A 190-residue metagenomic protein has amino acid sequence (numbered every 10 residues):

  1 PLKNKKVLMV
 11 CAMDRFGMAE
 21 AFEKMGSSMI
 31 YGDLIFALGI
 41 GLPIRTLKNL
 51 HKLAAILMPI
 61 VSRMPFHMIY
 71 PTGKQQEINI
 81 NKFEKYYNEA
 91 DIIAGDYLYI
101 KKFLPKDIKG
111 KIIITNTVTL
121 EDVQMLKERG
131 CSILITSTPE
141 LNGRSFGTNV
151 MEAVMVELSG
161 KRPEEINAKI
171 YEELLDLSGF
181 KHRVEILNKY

Functional and structural regions predicted by a protein language model:
P1-K169, I186-K189: Conserved mixed alpha/beta catalytic, RNA-binding, or beta-rich assembly cores of soluble enzyme, regulatory
I170-L174: Hinge/cleft segment of the Venus flytrap/periplasmic-binding protein
L175-I186: ATP/nucleoside-binding phosphotransfer catalytic cores, i.e., glycine-rich phosphate-binding loops
